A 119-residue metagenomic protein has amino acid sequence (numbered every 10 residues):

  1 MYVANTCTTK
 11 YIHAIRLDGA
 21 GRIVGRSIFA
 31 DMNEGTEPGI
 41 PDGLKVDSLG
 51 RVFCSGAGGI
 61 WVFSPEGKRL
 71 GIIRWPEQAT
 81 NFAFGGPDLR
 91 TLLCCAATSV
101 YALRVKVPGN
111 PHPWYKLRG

Functional and structural regions predicted by a protein language model:
M1, M32-A57, P76-R90, A97: Beta-rich, blade/repeat-based domains predominating in secreted/periplasmic proteins but also intracellular
Y2-T6, Y11-I15, R26-A30, F53-S55: Short, conserved beta-strand edge motifs with alternating hydrophobic and charged residues
T6-C7, L17, A57, P87 (+2 more regions): Short loop/turn segments immediately following the C-termini of beta-strands
T6-T8, G19-A20, L49, E66 (+2 more regions): Short strand-connecting beta-turns/loops that link adjacent beta-strands
T9-I12, I60-W61, V100-A102: Structural signal for beta-propeller blades
A14-R22, R104-H112: Short loop/turn segments immediately following beta-strands, especially the blade-tip and inter-blade linker loops
R16-T36, I60-W75: Blade-edge beta-strand/turn elements of extracellular beta-propeller and related beta-sheet repeat scaffolds
G25-A30, K106, P113-G119: A short helix->beta-strand "capping" segment at the edge of beta-propeller domains
